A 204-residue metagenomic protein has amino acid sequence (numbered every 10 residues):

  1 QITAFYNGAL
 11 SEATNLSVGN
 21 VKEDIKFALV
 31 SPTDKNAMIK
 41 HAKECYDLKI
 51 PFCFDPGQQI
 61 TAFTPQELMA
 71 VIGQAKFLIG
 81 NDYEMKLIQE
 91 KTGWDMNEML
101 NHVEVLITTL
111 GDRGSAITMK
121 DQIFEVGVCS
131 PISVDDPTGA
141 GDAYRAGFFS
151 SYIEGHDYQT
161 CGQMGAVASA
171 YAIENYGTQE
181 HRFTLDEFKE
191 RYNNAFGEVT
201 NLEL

Functional and structural regions predicted by a protein language model:
Q1-A4, K26-F27, P51, K76-F77 (+2 more regions): Structural motif
Q1-F27, K189-L204: Conserved N-terminal subdomain of the carbohydrate kinase-like
A4-N7, S31, D55, T109: Short beta-strand segments
N7-L10, P56-I60, Y83-E84, C129-I132: Short, acidic/turn-prone active-site loops that include or flank metal/cofactor- and phosphate-binding residues
S17-V18, L68, M96, V134: Acidic, amphipathic alpha-helical patches
K22-E23, I72, L100: A short, aliphatic-rich alpha-helical micro-motif
F27-M96, R113-S115: Conserved beta-alpha-beta core of the PfkB/ribokinase-like small-molecule kinase fold
G93-L204: Conserved phosphate-binding/catalytic region of the ribokinase-like
